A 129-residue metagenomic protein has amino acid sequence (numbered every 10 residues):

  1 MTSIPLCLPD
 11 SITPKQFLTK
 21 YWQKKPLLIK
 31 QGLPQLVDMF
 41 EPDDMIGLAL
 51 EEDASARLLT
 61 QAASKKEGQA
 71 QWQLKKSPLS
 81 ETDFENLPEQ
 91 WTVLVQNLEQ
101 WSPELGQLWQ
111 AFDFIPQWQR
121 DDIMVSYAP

Functional and structural regions predicted by a protein language model:
M1-K20, Q35-P129: Active-site region of the double-stranded beta-helix
Q23-K25, L33: Non-catalytic, conserved peripheral segments adjacent to functional cores
